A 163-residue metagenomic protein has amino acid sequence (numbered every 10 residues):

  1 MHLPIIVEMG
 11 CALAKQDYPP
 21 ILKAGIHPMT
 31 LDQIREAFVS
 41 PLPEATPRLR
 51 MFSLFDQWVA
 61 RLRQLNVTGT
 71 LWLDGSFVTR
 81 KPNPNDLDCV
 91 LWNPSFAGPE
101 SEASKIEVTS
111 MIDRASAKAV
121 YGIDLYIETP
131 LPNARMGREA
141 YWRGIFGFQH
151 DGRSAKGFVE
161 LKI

Functional and structural regions predicted by a protein language model:
H2-W72, V78-N85, N93-I163: Catalytic core of pol beta-like nucleotidyltransferases
V90: Aromatic/basic-lined ligand-recognition segments that form π-stacking hydrophobic pockets flanked by Lys/Arg to engage
